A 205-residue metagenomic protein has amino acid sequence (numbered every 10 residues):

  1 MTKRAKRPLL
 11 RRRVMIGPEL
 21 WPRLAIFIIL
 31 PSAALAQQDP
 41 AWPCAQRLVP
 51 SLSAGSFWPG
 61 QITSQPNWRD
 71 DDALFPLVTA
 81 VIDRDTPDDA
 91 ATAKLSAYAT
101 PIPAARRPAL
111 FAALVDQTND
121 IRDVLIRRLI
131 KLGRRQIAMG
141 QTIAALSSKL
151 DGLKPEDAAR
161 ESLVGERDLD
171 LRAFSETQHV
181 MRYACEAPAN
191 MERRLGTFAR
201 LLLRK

Functional and structural regions predicted by a protein language model:
M1-L20: N-terminal secretory signal peptides that target proteins for export/translocation
E19-F27: Sec-dependent signal peptide recognition, specifically the positively charged N-region followed immediately by
S32-A36: Sec/Tat signal peptide C-region and signal peptidase I cleavage site
Q37-A105: N-terminal Sec/ER secretory leader and immediately downstream segment of secreted/extracellular precursors
Y98-I126: Short, charge-rich amphipathic alpha-helices with coiled-coil/heptad character
T118, L125, L132, Q136-L153: Non-transmembrane amphipathic alpha-helical segments
A144-L169: Short E/K-rich amphipathic alpha-helical oligomerization segments
R160-K205: Alpha-helical oligomerization segments
